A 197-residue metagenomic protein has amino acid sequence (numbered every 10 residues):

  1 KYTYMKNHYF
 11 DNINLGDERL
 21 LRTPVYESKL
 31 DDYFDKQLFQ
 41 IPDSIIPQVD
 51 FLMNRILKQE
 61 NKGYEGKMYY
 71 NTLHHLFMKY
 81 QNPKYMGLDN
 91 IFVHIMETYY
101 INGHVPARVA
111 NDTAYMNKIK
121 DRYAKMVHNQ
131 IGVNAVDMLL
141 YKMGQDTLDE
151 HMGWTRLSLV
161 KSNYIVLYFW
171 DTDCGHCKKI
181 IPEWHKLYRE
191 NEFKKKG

Functional and structural regions predicted by a protein language model:
K1-L148: Oxidative protein folding and maturation machinery
H74, E97, H176-K179, K186: Generic detector of well-ordered secondary structure
H128-Q130, R156-V160, N191-F193: Short, conserved, surface-exposed binding loops centered on an aromatic residue
A135, K161-Y164, K195: Active-site lining segments that contact anionic ligands and/or coordinate catalytic metals
G144, T172, K186, E190: Conserved helix-loop functional segments at active or binding sites
E150-W184: Short active-site neighborhood of thiol/selenol oxidoreductases, capturing the structured segment around
K178-G197: Structural microenvironment flanking redox-active thiols in thiol-disulfide oxidoreductases
